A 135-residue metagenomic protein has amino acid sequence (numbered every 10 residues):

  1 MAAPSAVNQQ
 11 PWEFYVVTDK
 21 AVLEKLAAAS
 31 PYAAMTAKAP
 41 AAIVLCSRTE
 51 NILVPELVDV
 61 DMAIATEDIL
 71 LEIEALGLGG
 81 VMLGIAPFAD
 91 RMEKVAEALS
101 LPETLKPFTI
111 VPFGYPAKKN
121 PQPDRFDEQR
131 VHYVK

Functional and structural regions predicted by a protein language model:
M1-K135: Acidic, surface-exposed loops and disordered segments
